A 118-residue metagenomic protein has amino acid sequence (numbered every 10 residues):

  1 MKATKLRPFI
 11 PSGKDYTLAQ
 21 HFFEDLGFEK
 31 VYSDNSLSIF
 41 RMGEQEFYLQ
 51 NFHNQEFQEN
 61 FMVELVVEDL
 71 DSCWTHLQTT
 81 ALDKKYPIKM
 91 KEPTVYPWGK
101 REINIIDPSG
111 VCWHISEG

Functional and structural regions predicted by a protein language model:
M1-T17, V63: N-terminal beta-strand motif that seeds the catalytic metal site of vicinal oxygen chelate
K2-K5, Q55-N60, P97: Short glycine-enriched loop/turn motifs at secondary-structure junctions
R7-F9, I39, M62-E64, E102-N104: Short aromatic/hydrophobic contact patches that present stacked aromatics for nucleic-acid/ligand binding
F9-S12, N51, Y96-G99, I115-G118: Short beta->alpha transition motifs characteristic of CBS
I10-F47: Core segments of cupin and vicinal oxygen chelate
D34-L37, F57, P97-R101: Short acidic/glycine-enriched loop/turn segments that link adjacent beta-strands
E46-Y48, E56-F57, G110-C112: Short, charged/polar, Gly/Pro-enriched secondary-structure boundary elements
E64-C112: Vicinal oxygen chelate
